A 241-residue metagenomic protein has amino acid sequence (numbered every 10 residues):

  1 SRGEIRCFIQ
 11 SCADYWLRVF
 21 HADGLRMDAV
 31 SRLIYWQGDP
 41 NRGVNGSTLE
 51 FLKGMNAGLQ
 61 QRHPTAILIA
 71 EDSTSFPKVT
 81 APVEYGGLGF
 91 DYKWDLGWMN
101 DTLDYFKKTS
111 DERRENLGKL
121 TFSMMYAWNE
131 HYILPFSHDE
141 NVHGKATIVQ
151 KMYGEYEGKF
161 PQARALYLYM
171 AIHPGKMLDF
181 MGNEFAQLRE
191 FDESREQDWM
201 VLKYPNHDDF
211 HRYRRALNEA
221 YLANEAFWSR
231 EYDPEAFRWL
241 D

Functional and structural regions predicted by a protein language model:
S1, S47-F51, N206-D209: Short acidic-hydrophobic sequence patches enriched in Asp/Glu that either
S1-V44: Substrate-binding/active-site clefts of carbohydrate-active enzymes
I5-W16, F51, M55, A163-L166 (+1 more regions): Alpha-helical packing segments of well-folded alpha/beta enzyme cores
H21-D23, Y35-E196, L222-D241: Conserved alpha/beta catalytic core and glycan-binding cleft of carbohydrate-active enzymes
E155-E157, V201-D208: A short acidic, glycine-rich active-site loop that binds or catalyzes chemistry on phosphate/adenosine moieties
P205-F227: Catalytic cores of secreted or luminal carbohydrate-active enzymes
